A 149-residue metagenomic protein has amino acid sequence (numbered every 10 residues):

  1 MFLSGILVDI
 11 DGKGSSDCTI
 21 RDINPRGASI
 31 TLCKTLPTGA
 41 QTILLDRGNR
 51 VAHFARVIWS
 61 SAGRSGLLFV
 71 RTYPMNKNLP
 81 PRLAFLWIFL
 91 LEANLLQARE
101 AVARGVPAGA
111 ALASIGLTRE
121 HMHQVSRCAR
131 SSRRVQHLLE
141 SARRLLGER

Functional and structural regions predicted by a protein language model:
M1-R149: Structured alpha-helical
